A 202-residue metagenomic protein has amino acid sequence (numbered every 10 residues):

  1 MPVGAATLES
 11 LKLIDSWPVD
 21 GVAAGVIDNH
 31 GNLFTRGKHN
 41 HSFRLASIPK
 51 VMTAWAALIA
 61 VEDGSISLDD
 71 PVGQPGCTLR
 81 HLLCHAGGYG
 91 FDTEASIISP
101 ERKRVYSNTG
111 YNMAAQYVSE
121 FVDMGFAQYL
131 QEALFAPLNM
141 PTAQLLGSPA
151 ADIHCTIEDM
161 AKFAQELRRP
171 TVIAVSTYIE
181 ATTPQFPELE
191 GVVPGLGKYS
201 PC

Functional and structural regions predicted by a protein language model:
P2-L45, R80, C84: A short, well-structured edge-of-sheet supersecondary motif
S10-L11, A24, R44-D69, A114-S119 (+1 more regions): Active-site SXXK
G37-N40, I97-P100, Y111-N112, L145-P149: Flexible glycine/proline-enriched surface loops and loop-helix/loop-strand junctions
R44-I48, A60-S96, E120-D152, R169: Active-site helix/loop module of the DD-peptidase/beta-lactamase fold, centered on the serine-lysine SxxK catalytic
S47-I48, V105-T109: Catalytic nucleophile serine of serine hydrolases, specifically the conserved "nucleophile elbow" pentapeptide
V51-W55, H85, G110-Y117, A151-I173: Active-site-proximal alpha-helical segments within enzyme catalytic domains
R80-C84, A136, K162-Q165, I179 (+1 more regions): Generic alpha-helical structural context detector
D92, A151, C155-E158, A174-C202: Active-site Gly/Thr loop motif
